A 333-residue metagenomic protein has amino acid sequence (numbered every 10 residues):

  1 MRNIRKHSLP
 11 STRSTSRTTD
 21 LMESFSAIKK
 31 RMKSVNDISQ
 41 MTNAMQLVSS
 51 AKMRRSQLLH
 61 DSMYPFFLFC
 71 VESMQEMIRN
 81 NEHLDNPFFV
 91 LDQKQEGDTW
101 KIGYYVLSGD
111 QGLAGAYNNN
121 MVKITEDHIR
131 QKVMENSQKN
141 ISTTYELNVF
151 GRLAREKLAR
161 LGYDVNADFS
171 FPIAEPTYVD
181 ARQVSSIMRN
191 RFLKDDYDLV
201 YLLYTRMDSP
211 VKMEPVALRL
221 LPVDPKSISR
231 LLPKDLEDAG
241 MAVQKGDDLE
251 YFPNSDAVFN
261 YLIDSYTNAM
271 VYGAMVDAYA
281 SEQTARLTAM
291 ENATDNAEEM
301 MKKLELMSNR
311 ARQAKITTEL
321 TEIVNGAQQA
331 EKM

Functional and structural regions predicted by a protein language model:
R2-M333: C-terminal beta-strand-loop-alpha-helix "lid" module of Rossmann-like NAD(P)-dependent dehydrogenases
